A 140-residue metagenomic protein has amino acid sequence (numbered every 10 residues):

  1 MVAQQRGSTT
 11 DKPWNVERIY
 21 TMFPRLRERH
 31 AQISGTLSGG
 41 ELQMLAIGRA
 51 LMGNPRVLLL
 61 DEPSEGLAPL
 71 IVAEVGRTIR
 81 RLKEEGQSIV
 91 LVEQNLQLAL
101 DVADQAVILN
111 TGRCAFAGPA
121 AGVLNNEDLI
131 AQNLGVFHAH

Functional and structural regions predicted by a protein language model:
M1-W14, M22-R27, G118, V136-F137: ABC-type ATPase nucleotide-binding domains, specifically the catalytic core motifs of the NBD
T21, I108-T111, G122-H140: C-terminal boundary and immediately downstream tail of ABC-type ATPase nucleotide-binding domains
I33-L37, E41: Conserved ABC ATPase signature
A50-L51: ABC ATPase C-loop
N54: Conserved catalytic motifs of ABC-family nucleotide-binding domains
L58-E62: Catalytic Walker B motif of ABC-type/P-loop ATPase nucleotide-binding domains
V72-E85: Helical segment within the ABC ATPase nucleotide-binding domain
Q105, A117: Short, glycine/charged-rich "phosphate-handling" switch motifs in NTP-dependent and phosphotransfer domains
